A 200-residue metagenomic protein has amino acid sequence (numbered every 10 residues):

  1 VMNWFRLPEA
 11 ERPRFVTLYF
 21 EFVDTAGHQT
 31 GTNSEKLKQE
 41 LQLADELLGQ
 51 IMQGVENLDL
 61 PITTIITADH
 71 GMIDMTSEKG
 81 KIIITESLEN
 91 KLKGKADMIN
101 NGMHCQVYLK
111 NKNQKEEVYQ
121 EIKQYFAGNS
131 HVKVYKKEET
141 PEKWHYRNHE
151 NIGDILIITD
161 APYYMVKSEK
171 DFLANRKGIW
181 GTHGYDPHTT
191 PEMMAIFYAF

Functional and structural regions predicted by a protein language model:
V1-R14, E121-Q124: Feature for exported/extracytoplasmic and membrane-associated proteins, marking the mature portion
M2-E9, V23-T64, T182: A long, amphipathic alpha-helix that forms part of the scaffold/cap immediately adjacent to metal-dependent active
P13-E21, L37-A44, L48-I51, I62-G71 (+3 more regions): Beta-strand elements within well-structured catalytic alpha/beta cores of enzymes that handle phosphate/sulfate esters
F22-T25, G71-I73, A161-Y164: Short, solvent-exposed loop/turn segments at secondary-structure junctions
T25-G27, M72-S77, H131-K133: Secretory-pathway/luminal and periplasmic proteins that interact with or process carbohydrate-rich
H28-G31, T76-K79, S168-K170: Short, solvent-exposed loop/turn and secondary-structure capping segments
P61-T64, H70-K110: Acidic/histidine-rich catalytic neighborhood
A96-F200: Active-site neighborhoods of enzymes that stabilize oxyanions during catalysis
